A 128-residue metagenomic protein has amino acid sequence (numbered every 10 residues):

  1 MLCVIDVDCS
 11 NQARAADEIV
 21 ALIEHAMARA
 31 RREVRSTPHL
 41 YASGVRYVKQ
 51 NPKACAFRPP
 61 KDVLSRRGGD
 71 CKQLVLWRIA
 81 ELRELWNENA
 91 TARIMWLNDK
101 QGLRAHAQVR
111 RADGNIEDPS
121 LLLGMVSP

Functional and structural regions predicted by a protein language model:
M1-P128: A structural boundary/capping signal
